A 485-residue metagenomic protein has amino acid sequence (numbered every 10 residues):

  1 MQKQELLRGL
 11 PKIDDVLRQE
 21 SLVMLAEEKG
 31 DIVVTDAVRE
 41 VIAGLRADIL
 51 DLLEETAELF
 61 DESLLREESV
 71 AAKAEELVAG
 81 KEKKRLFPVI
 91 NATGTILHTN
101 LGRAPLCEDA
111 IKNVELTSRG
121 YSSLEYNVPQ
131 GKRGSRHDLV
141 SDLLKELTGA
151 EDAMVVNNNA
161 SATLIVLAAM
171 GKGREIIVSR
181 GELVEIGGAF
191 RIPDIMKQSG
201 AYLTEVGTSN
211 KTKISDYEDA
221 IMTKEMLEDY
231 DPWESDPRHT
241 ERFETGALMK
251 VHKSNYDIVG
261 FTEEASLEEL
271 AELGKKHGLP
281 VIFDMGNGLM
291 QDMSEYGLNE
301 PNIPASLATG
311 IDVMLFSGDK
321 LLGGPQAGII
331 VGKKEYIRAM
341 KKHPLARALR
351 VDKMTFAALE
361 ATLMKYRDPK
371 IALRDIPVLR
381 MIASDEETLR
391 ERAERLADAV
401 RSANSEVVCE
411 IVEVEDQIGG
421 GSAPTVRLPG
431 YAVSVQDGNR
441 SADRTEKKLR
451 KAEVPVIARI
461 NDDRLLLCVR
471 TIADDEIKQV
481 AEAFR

Functional and structural regions predicted by a protein language model:
M1-V78: Long amphipathic alpha-helical segments
L10-P11, I90-G94, L322-P325, L428 (+1 more regions): Short Gly/Ser/Thr- and Asp/Glu-enriched loop/turn motifs at secondary-structure junctions
E28, L53-F60, R85-P88, Y230-S235 (+7 more regions): Flexible, glycine/charged-enriched surface loops at secondary-structure junctions
A43, A92-T93, R103-P129: Glycine-rich phosphate-binding segment of PLP-dependent enzymes
T56-L106, K112-N113: Long amphipathic N-terminal alpha/beta scaffold segment
K83, G131-Y366, R401, A483: Conserved PLP-enzyme active-site core in the AAT-like
E335, H343-P344, V351-S402, V412-E415 (+1 more regions): Structural motif of enzymes handling amino- and sulfur-group chemistry
E386, R390-A473: Conserved C-terminal alpha-helix-loop-beta "cap" of PLP-dependent enzymes that closes/shapes the active-site mouth
